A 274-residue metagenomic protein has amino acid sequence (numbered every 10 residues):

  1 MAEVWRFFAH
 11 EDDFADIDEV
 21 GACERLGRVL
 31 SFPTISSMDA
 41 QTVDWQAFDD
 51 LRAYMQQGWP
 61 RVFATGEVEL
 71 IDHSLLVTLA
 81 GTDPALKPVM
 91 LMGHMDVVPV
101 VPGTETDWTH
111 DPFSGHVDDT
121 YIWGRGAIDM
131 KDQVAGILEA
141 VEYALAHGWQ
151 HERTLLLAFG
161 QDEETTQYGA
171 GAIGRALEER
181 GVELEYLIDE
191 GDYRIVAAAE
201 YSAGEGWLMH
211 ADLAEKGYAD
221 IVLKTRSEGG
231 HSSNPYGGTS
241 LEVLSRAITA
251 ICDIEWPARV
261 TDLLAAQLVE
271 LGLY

Functional and structural regions predicted by a protein language model:
M1-A127, V134, A144-H151: Acidic/His- and Gly-rich active-site-bordering loop/insert found across diverse amide/peptide-bond hydrolases
G27, A135-L138, E142, G171-G174 (+2 more regions): Predominant activation on well-ordered alpha-helical scaffold segments within soluble catalytic domains
S36-S37, M95-V98, D162-T166, D192-I195 (+1 more regions): Solvent-exposed loop/turn segments at secondary-structure junctions within structured extracellular/periplasmic domains
D111-S114, G217-K224: Active-site-adjacent bridging/hinge elements
Y121-H210: Acidic/histidine-rich catalytic neighborhood of metal-dependent amide-processing enzymes
I128, S227-S233: A generic structural motif
L177-R180, E185, Y193-G206, A211-D220 (+1 more regions): Acidic-enriched catalytic cores of C-N bond-cleaving enzymes acting on peptides and small amides
